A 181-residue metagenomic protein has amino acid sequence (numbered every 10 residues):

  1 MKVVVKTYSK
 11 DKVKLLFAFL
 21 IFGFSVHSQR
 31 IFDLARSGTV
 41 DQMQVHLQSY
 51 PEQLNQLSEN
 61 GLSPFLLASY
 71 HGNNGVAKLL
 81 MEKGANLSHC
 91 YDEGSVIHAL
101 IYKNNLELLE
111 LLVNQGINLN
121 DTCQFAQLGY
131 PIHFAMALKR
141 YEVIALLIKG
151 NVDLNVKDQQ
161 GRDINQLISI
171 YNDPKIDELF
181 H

Functional and structural regions predicted by a protein language model:
V4-V5, H27-Y50, E59-L62, Y70 (+4 more regions): Intrinsically disordered, low-complexity regulatory segments in ankyrin-centric signaling systems
F19-H27: Hydrophobic h-region of N-terminal signal peptides that target proteins for export in Gram-negative bacteria
Q29-I31, L57-P64, C90-I97, T122-I132 (+1 more regions): Ankyrin-repeat boundary/"N-cap" motif
Q42, G75-V76, E107-L108, E142-V143 (+1 more regions): Conserved ankyrin/ankyrin-like repeat signature
L47-E52, K78-N86, E110-L119, A145-D153 (+1 more regions): Ankyrin repeat domain, specifically the short helix-to-loop turn at the C-terminus of the second helix of each repeat
D153-H181: Leucine-rich solenoid repeat scaffolds
